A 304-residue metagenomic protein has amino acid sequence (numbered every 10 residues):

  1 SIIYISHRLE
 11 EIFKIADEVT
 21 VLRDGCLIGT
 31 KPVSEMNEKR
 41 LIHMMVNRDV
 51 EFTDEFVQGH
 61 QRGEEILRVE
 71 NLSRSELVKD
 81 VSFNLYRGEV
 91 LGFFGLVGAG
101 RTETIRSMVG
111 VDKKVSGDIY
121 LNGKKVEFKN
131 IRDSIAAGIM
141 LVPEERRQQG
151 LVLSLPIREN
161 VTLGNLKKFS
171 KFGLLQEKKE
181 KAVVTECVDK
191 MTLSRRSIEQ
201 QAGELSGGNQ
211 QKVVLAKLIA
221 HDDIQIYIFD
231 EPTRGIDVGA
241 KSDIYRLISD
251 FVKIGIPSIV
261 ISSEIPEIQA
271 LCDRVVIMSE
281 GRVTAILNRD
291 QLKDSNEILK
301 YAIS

Functional and structural regions predicted by a protein language model:
S1-S304: Glycine-rich phosphate-binding loops of nucleotide-dependent enzymes
